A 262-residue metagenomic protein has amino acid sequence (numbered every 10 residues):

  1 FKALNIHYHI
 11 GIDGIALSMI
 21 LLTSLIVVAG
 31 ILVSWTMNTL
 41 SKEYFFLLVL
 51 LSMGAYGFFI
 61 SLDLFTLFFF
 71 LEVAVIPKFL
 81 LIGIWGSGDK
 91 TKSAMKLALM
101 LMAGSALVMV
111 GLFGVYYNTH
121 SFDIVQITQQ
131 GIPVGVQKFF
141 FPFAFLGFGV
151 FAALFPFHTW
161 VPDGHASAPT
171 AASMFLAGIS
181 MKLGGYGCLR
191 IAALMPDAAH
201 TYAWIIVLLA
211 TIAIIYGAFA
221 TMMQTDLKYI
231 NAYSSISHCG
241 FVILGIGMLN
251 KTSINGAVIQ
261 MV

Functional and structural regions predicted by a protein language model:
F1-F46, S121-Q129: Transmembrane helix-loop-helix hairpins at membrane boundaries of multipass inner-membrane proteins
I12-T23, L64-P77, Q137-V150, D197-T211 (+1 more regions): Structural signature of hydrophobic alpha-helical transmembrane segments
I20-S34, L51-M53, A74-G83, F148-V150 (+2 more regions): Central hydrophobic cores of alpha-helical transmembrane segments in multi-pass inner-membrane proteins across all
S34-W35, G114-H120, M181-D197, I243-K251: Membrane-interface helix-cap regions at the ends of transmembrane helices in multi-pass membrane proteins
S34-Y44, A198-A203, T225-N231: Short, amphipathic, aromatic/basic-enriched membrane-interface segments that mark the entry/exit of transmembrane
E43-L50, G54-V136, V150, A220-V262: Alpha-helical multi-pass transmembrane bundles of energy-transducing inner-membrane proteins
L97, K138-I205, A232-Y233, C239: Short helix-boundary/re-entrant hairpin motifs in multi-pass inner-membrane proteins
